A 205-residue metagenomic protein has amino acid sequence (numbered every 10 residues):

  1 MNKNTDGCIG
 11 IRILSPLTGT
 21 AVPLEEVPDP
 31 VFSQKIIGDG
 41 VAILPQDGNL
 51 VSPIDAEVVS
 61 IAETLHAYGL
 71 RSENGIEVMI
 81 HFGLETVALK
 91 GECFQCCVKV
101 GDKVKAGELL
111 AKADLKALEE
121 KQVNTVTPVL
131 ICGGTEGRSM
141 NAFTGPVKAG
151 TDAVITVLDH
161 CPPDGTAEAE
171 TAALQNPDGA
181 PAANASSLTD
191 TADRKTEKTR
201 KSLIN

Functional and structural regions predicted by a protein language model:
M1-D178, A182-N184, D190, R194-I204: Contiguous, well-folded functional domains in the mature portion of proteins
